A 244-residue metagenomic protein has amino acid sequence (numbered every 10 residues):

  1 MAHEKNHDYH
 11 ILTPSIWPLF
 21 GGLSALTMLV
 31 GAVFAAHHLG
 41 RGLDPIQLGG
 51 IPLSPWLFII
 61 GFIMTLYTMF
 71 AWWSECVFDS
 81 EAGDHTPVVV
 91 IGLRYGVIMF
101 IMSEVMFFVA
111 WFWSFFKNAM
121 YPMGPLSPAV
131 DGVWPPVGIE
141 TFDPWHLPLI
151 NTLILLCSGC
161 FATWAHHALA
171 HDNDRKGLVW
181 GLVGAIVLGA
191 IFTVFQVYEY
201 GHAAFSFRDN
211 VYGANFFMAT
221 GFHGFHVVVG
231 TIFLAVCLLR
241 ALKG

Functional and structural regions predicted by a protein language model:
M1-G244: ...captures the hydrophobic TM-helix bundle architecture rather than a specific catalytic motif, and can also fire on
